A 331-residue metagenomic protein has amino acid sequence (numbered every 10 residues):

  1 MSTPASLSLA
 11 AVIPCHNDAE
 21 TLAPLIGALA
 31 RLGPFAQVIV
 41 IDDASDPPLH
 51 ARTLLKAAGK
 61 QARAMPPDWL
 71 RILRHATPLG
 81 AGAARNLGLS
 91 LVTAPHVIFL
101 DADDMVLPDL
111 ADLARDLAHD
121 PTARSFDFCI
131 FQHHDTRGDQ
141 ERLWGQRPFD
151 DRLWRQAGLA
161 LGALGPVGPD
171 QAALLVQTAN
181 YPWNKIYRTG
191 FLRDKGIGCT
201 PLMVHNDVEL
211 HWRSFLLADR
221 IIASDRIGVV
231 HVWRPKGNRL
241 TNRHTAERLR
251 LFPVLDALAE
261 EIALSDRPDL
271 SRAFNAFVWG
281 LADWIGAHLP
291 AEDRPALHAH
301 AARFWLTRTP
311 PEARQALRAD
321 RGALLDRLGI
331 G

Functional and structural regions predicted by a protein language model:
M1-A5, R31-F35, K60-L70, A83 (+4 more regions): Membrane-interface aromatic/basic loop that binds lipid-linked glycans or pyrophosphate carriers, typified by
L7-A10, Q37, E209: Cell-envelope/extracellular polymer assembly enzymes that use nucleotide-activated donors
L9-T21, L25, L32-G33, I41: A conserved hydrophobic helix/loop-capping motif in glycosyltransferases and polysaccharide synthases
I26-R74: Acidic donor-binding segment of Leloir-type glycosyltransferases
H75-V92: Glycine-rich, basic loop-to-helix element that forms the pyrophosphate-binding segment of sugar-nucleotide handling
V97: Short aromatic/hydrophobic "clamp" motif used to bind/position activated sugar donors
A102-H205, E209-S224, V230-E247: Donor-binding/catalytic cores of nucleotide-activated saccharide and glycerol-phosphate transferases/polymerases
A223, I227-G331: C-terminal subregions of glycosyltransferases and related glycan-biosynthesis enzymes
